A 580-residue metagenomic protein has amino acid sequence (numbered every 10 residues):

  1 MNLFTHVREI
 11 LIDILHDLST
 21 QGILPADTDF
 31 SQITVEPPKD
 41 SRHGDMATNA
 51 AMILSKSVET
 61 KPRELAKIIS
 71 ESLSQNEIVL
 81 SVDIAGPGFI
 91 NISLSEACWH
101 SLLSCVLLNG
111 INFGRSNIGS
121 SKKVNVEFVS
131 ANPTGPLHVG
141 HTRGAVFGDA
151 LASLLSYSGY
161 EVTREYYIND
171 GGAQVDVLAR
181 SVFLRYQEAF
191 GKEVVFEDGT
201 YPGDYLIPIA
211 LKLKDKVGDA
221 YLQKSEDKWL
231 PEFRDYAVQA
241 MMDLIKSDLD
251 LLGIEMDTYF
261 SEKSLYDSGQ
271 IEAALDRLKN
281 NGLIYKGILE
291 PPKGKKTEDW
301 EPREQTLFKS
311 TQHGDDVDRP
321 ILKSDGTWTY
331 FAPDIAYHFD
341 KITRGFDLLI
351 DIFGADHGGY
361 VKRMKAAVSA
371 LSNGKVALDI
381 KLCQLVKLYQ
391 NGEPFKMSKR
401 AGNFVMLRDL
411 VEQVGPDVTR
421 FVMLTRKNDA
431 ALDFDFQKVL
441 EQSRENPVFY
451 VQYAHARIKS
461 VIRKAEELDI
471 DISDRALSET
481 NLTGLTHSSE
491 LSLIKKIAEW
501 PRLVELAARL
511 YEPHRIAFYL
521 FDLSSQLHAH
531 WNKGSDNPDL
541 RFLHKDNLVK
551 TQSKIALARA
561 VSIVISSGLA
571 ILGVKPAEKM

Functional and structural regions predicted by a protein language model:
M1-H100, I111, R115-M580: Non-catalytic interaction-recognition regions
S101-V106: Short, charged, solvent-exposed linker or helix-capping segments at domain edges/interfaces that act as flexible hinges
